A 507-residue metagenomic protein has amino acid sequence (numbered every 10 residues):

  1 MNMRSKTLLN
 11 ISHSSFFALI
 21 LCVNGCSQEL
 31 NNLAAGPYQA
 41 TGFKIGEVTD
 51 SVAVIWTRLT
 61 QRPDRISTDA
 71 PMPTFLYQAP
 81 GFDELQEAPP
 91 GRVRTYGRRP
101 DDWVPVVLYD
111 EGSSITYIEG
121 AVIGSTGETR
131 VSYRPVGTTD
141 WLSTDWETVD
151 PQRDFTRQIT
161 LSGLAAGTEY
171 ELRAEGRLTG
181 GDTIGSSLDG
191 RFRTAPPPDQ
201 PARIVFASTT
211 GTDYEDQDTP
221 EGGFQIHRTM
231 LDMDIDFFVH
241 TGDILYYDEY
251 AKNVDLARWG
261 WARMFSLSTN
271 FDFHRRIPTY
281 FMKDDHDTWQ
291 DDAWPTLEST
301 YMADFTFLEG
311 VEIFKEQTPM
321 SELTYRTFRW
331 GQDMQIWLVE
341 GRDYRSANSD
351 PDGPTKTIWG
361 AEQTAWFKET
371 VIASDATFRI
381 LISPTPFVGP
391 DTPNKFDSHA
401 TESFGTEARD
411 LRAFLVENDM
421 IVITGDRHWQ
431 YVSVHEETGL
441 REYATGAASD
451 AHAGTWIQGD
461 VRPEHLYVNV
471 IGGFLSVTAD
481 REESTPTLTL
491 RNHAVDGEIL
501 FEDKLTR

Functional and structural regions predicted by a protein language model:
M1-N2, V54: General helical secondary-structure elements
N2-S15: Bacterial N-terminal signal peptides that target proteins for export
A18: Beta-rich carbohydrate-recognition modules and glycan-binding surfaces
C22-G25: C-terminal motif of bacterial Sec signal peptides marking the signal peptidase cleavage site
Q28-R507: Metal-dependent phosphoester/phosphodiester hydrolase catalytic core
